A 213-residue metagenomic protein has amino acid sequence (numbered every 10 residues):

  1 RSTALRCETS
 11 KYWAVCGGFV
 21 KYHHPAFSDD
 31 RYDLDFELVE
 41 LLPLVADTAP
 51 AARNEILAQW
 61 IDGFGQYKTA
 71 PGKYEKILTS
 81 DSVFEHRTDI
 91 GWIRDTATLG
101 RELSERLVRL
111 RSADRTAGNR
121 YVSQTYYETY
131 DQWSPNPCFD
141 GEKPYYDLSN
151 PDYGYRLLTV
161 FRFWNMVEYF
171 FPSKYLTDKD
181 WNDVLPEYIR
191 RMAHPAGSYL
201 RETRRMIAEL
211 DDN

Functional and structural regions predicted by a protein language model:
R1-N213: Flexible, low-complexity junctional segments that flank or bridge functional domains
